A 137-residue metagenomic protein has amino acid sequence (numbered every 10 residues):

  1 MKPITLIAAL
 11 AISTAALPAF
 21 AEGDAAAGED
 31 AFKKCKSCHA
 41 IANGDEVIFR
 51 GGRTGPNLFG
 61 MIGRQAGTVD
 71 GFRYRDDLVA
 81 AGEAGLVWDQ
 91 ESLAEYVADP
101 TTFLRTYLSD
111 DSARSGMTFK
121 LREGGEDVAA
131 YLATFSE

Functional and structural regions predicted by a protein language model:
M1-I7: Bacterial N-terminal signal peptides that target proteins for export
S13-P18: N-terminal signal peptide c-region/cleavage motif recognized by signal peptidases
G23-N57, G63-L86, P100-D111, F135-E137: Periplasmic/extracellular electron-transfer cofactor-ligation site, primarily the c-type cytochrome heme-c attachment
L86-Q90, R122: Short, solvent-exposed loop/helix junctions and linker helices that flank or host conserved functional motifs
Q90-A98, A129, A133: An amphipathic alpha-helix signature
D111-T118: Surface-exposed aromatic
T118, G125-A129: Short, well-structured alpha-helical segments
